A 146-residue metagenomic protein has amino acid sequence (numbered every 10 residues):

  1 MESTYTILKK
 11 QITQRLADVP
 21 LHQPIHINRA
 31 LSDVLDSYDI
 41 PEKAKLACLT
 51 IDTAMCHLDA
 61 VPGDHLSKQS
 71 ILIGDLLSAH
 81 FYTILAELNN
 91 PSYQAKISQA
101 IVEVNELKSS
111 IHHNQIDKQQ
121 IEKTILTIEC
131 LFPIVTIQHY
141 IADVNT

Functional and structural regions predicted by a protein language model:
T4-T146: Mg2+-dependent prenyl diphosphate-binding active-site environment of isoprenoid biosynthetic enzymes
